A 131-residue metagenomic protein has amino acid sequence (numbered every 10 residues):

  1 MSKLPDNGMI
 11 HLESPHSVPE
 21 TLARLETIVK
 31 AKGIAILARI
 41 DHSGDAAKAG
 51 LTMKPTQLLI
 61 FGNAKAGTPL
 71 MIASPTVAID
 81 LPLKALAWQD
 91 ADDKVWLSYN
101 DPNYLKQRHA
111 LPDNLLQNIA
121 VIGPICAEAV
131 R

Functional and structural regions predicted by a protein language model:
M1-K32: Terminal, regulation- and interaction-focused segments at domain boundaries
D6-G8, P55, L81, D93: A generic structural signal for well-ordered coil/turn residues at beta-strand boundaries that shape enzyme active-site
T27-A31, T76, P124: Short, intrinsically disordered, mixed-charge
A35: Residue-level detector of anion-binding/catalytic polar loops
A38-L83: Compact, glycine-rich, soluble single-domain proteins
K84-P112: Beta-strand/loop substructures that line and gate deep hydrophobic ligand-binding cavities in soluble
Q107-R131: Well-ordered alpha/beta subsegment
